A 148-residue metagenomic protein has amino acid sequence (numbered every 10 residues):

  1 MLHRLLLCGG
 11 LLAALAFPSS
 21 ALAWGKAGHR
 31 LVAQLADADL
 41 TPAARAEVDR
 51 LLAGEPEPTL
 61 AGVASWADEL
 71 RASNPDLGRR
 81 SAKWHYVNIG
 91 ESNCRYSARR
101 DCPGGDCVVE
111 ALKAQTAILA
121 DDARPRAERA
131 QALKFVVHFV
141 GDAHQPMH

Functional and structural regions predicted by a protein language model:
M1-R4: Positively charged n-region of N-terminal signal peptides that target proteins for export
L6-A16: Bacterial N-terminal signal peptides
P18-S20: N-terminal signal peptide c-region/cleavage motif recognized by signal peptidases
L22-F139, P146: N-terminal, motif-rich segments that launch catalysis or mediate targeting to/interaction with membranes, typified by
